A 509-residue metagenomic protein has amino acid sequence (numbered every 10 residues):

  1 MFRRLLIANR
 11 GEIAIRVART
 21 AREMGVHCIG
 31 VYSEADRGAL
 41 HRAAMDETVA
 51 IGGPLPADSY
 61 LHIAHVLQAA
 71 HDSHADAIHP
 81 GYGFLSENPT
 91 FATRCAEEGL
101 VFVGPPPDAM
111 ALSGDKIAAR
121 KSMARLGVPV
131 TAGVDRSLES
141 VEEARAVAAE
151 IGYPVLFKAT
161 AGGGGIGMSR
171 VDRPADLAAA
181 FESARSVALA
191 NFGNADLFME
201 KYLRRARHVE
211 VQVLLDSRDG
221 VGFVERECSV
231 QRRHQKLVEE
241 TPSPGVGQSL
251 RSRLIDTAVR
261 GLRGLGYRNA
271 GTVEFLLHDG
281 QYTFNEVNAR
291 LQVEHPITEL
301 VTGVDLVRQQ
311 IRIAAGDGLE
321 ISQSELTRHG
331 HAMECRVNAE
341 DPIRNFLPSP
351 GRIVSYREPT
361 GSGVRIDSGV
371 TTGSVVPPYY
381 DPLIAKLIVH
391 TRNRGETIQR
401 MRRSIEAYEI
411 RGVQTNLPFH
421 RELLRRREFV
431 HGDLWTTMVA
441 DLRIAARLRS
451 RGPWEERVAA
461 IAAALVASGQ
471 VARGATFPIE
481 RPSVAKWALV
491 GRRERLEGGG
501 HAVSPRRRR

Functional and structural regions predicted by a protein language model:
M1-V273, L277-H295: N-terminal beta-alpha lobe that positions the nucleotide/phosphoryl donor in ATP/NTP-coupled carboxylate activation
P296-E299, V304-R509: Catalytic cores of soluble metabolic enzymes centered on carboxylation/carboxyl-transfer
